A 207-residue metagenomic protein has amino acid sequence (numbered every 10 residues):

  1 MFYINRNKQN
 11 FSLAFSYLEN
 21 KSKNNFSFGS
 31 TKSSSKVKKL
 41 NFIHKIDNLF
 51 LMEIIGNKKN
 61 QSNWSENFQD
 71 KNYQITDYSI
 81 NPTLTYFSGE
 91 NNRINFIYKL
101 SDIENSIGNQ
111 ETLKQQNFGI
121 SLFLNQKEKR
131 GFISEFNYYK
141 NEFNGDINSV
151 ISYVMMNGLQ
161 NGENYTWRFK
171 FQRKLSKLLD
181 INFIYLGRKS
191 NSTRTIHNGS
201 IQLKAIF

Functional and structural regions predicted by a protein language model:
M1-F207: Exposed, low-structure sequence patches enriched in small/polar residues
